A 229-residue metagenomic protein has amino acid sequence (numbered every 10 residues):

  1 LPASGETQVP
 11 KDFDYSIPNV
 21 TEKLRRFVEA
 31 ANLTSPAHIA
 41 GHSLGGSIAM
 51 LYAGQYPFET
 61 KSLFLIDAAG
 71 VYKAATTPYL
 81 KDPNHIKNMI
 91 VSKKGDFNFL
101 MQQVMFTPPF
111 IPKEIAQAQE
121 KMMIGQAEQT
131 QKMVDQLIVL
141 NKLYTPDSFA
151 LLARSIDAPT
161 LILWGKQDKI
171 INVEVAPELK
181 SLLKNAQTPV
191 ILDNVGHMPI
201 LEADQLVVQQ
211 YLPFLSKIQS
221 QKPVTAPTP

Functional and structural regions predicted by a protein language model:
L1-A40, I48, Q209: Active-site loop/oxyanion-hole signature of alpha/beta-hydrolase fold enzymes
L1-G5, G70, G196-P199: Alpha/beta-hydrolase active-site loop signature
T7, S43, D67: Catalytic nucleophile serine of serine hydrolases, specifically the conserved "nucleophile elbow" pentapeptide
L51-Q55, K61-K93: Flexible "cap/lid" loop of the alpha/beta hydrolase fold
A74-L80, V91-S155: Conserved alpha/beta-hydrolase catalytic His-Asp/Glu region
S155-I156, I162-W164, D168: Short beta-strand/loop motif that positions the catalytic acidic residue of the alpha/beta-hydrolase fold
K169-V175: Conserved alpha/beta-hydrolase "acid-adjacent" motif
A186-P229: Catalytic active-site module of serine/aspartate enzymes centered on a nucleophile-bearing elbow/loop
